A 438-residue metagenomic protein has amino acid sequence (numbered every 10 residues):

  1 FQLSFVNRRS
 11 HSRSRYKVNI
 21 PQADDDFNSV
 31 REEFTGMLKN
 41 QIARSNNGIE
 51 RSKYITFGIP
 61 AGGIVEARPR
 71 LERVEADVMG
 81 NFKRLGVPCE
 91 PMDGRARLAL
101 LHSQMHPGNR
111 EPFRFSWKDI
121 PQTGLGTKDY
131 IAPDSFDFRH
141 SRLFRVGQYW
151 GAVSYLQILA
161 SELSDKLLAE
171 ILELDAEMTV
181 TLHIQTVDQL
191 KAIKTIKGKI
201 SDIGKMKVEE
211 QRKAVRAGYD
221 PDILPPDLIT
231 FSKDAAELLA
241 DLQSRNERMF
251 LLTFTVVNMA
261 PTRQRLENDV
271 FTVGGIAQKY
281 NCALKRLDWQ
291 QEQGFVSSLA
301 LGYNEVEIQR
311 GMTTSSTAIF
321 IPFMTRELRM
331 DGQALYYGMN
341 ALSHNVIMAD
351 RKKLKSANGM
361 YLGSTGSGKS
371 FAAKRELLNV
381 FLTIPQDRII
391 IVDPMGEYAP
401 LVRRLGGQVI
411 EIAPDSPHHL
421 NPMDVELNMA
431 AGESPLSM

Functional and structural regions predicted by a protein language model:
F1-F323: Extended, folded cores of ATP/NTP-driven motor/assembly subunits in large transport and secretion machines
S4-N19, A23, E32, A43-R44 (+1 more regions): Switch/coupling segment of Walker-type NTPase motor domains
M324-M348: N-terminal pre-Walker A segment at the start of P-loop NTPase domains
K353, T365: The conserved Walker
S356: Short coil/loop residues immediately preceding or within conserved phosphate-binding loops of NTP-utilizing enzyme
Y361: Hydrophobic anchor at the beta1->P-loop junction of P-loop NTPases
K369: Conserved lysine of the Walker
A372: Hydrophobic positions on the alpha1 helix immediately C-terminal to the Walker A/P-loop
